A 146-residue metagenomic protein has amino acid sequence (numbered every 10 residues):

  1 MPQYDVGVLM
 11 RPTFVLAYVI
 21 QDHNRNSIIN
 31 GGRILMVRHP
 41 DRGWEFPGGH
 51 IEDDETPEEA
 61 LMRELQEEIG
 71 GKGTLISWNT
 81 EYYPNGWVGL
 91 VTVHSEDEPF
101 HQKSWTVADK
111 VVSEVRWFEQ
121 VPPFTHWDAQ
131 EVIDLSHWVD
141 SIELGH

Functional and structural regions predicted by a protein language model:
M1-I34, G89: Conserved N-terminal beta-strand and adjoining loop/helix that marks the start of the Nudix/MutT-like hydrolase domain
P12, G31-G32, D41, P84-G86 (+1 more regions): Sequence-level motif detector for i,i+2 pairs with an aromatic at +2
I20-N24, R38-G43, Y83-P84: Short, flexible beta-strand-to-coil junctions
E45-G49: A short gly/proline-enriched turn/hairpin at secondary-structure junctions
I51-D140, L144-G145: Unchanged
